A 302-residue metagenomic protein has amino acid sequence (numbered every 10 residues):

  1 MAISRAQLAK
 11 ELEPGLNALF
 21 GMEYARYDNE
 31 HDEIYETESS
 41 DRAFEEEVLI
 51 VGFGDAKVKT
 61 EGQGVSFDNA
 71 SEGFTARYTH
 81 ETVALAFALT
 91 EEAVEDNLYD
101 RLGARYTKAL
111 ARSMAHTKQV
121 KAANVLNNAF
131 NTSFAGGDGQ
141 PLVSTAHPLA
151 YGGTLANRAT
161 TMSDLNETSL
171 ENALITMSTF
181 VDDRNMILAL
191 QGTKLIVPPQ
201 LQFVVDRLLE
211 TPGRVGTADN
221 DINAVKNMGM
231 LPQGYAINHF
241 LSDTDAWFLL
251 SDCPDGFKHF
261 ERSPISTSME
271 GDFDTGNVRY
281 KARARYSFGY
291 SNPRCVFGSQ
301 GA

Functional and structural regions predicted by a protein language model:
M1-Y27: N-terminal alpha-helical "arm" segments
A2-A6, T37-E46, G64-F67, L89 (+2 more regions): Short low-complexity stretches enriched in small and charged residues
A2-K10, V143-D183, A189-K194, Q200-A302: Sequence/fold signature of self-assembling virion shell proteins
A25-V83: Assembly/oligomerization interface modules of large self-assembling protein complexes
T75, R184-N185: A generic local secondary-structure boundary/capping motif
T75-S133, L195, Y280-A282: Long, contiguous amphipathic alpha-helices that act as assembly "spine/axial" helices in icosahedral shell and virion
H80, D96, N128, G136 (+3 more regions): Generic structural "secondary-structure junction" signal
H116-R158: Glycine-rich, mobile lid/loop segments that gate access to catalytic sites or pores
